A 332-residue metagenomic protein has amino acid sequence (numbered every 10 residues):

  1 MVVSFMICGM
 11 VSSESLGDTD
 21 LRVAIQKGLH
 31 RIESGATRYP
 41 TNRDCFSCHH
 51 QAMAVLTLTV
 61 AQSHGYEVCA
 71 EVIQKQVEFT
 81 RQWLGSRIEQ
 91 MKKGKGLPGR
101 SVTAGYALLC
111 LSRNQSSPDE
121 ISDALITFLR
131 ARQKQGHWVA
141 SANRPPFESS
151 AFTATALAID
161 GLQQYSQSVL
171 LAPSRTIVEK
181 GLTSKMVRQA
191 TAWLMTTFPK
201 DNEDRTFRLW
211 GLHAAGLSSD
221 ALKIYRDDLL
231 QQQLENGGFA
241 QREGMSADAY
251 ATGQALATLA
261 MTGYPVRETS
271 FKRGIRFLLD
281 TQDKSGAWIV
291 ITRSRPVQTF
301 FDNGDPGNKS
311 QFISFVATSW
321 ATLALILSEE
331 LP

Functional and structural regions predicted by a protein language model:
M1-G9: Bacterial N-terminal signal peptides
G9-P332: Preference for long, amphipathic alpha-helical scaffolds in soluble/luminal domains and all-alpha bundles
